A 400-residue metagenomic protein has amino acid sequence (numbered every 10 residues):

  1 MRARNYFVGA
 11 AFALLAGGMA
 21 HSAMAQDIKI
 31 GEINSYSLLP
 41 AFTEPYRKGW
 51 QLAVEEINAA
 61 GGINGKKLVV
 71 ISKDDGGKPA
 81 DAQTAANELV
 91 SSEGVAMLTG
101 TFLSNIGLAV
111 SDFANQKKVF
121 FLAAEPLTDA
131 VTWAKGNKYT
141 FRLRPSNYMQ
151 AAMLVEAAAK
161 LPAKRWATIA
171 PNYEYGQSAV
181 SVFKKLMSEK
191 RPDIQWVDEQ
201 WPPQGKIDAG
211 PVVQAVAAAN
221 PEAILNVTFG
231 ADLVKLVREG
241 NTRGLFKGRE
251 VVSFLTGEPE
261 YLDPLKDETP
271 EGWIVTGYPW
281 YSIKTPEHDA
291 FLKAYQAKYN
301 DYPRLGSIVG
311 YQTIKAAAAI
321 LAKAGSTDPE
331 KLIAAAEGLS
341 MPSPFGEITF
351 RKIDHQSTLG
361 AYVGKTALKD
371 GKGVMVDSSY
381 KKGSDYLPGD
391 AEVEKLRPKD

Functional and structural regions predicted by a protein language model:
M19-A25: Sec/Tat signal peptide C-region and signal peptidase I cleavage site
I28, S340, P344-D400: Solvent-exposed, acidic/polar segments of extracytosolic/periplasmic ligand-binding ectodomains
G31-Q51, K73-A80, F102-N105, I169-Q177 (+2 more regions): Extracytoplasmic "Venus flytrap"
P40-N64, V182-E189: Short, polar/charged alpha-helical segment
F42-K48, A60-W133, L143, P202-A209 (+1 more regions): Beta-alpha junction/loop-to-helix N-cap segments that form part of ligand/metal-binding clefts
T84, D129-A130, N137-R243, Y281-A290: Extracellular/periplasmic Venus flytrap/periplasmic-binding protein
L89, E93-F102, L122-A124, A167-A170 (+4 more regions): Periplasmic-binding protein-like
G240-Y311, A322-T327, M375-D400: Extracellular/periplasmic periplasmic-binding protein-like sensory domains
